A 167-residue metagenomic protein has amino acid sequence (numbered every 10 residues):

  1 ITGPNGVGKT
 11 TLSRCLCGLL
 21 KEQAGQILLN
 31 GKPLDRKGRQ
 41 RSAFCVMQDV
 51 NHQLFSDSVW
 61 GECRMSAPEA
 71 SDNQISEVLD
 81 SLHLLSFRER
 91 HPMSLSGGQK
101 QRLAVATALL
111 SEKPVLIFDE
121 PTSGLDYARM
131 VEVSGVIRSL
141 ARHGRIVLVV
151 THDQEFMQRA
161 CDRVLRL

Functional and structural regions predicted by a protein language model:
C17: Helix-to-loop junction immediately C-terminal to a conserved catalytic motif
G25-Q40: Conserved ABC transporter NBD signature motif
D72-F87: Conserved ABC ATPase "signature" region
H91-L95, Q99: Conserved ABC ATPase signature
V105: Hydrophobic anchor residue at the start of the ABC signature
L116-D119: Catalytic Walker B motif of ABC-type/P-loop ATPase nucleotide-binding domains
T151-H152: H-loop/switch region of ABC-family ATPase nucleotide-binding domains
